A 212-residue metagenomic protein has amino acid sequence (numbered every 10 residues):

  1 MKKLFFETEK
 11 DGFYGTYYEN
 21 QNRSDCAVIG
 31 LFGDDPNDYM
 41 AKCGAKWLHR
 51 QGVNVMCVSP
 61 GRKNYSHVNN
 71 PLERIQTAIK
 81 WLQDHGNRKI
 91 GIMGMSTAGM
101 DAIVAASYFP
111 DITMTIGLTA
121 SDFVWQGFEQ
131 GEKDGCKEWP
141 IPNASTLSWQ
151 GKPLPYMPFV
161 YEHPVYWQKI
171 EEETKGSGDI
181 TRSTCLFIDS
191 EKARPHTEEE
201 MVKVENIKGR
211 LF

Functional and structural regions predicted by a protein language model:
M1-C26: N-terminal cap/lid segment of alpha/beta-hydrolase-fold proteins
S24-G33, F212: Short beta-strand element of the alpha/beta-hydrolase
A45-Y65: Conserved alpha/beta-hydrolase
S59-G91: Catalytic nucleophile-loop/oxyanion-hole region of alpha/beta-hydrolase and closely related hydrolase-like folds
I92-M95, L118: Short beta-strand immediately N-terminal to the catalytic nucleophile in serine-hydrolase-like folds
G99-P110, T115: Short glycine-enriched nucleophile-adjacent loop and the immediately C-terminal alpha-helix near the catalytic center
I116-Q126: Active-site nucleophile loop of the alpha/beta-hydrolase fold
Q150-F212: Serine-hydrolase catalytic core
